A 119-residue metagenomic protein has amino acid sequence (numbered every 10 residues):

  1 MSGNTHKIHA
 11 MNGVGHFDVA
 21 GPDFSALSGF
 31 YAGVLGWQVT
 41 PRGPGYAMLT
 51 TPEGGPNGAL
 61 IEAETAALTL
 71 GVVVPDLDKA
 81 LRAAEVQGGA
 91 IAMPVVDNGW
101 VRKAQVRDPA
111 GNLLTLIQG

Functional and structural regions predicted by a protein language model:
M1-S28, G55, L68-V72, I117-Q118: N-terminal beta-strand motif that seeds the catalytic metal site of vicinal oxygen chelate
S2-A10, V19, V86-G119: Vicinal oxygen chelate
G13-T51: N-terminal first-folded block
V14-P22, E62-Q87, R102-R107: Vicinal oxygen chelate
H16, M48, A59, P94 (+1 more regions): Conserved beta-strand positions that form and line the central face of beta-propeller blades
L27-Y31, A84, G111: Conserved active-site tyrosine of GNAT-family acetyltransferases
L35-L68, L113-G119: Conserved short beta-strand elements that form part of the metal-binding/catalytic scaffold of enzyme active sites
